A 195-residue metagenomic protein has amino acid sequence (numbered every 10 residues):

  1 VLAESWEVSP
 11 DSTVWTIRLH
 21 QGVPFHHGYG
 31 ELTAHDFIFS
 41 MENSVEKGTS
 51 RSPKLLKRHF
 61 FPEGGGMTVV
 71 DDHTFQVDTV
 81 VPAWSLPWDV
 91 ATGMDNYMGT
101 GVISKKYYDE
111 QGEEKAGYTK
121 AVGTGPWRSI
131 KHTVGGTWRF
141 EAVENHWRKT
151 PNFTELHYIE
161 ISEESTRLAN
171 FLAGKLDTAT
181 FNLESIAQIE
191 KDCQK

Functional and structural regions predicted by a protein language model:
V1-A3, P10-V14, P62, V70-T74 (+4 more regions): Extracytoplasmic
L2-R51, Q76-D78, Y158, R167-L172: Aromatic- and charge-enriched surface segment that lines or borders ligand/interaction sites
A3-S5, G64-M67, P126-S129, K195: A structural signal for short loop-to-beta-strand junctions that line the ligand-binding cleft of periplasmic/secreted
E7-D11, W15, H20, Y29-T33 (+6 more regions): Extracytoplasmic/periplasmic, Sec-exported soluble proteins
D11-V14, R18-Q21, D36, P53-Y107: Surface-exposed binding/hinge segments that line and control ligand-binding clefts or catalytic entry sites
G22-P24, S44, P82-S85, V134-G136 (+3 more regions): Solvent-exposed loop/turn segments at secondary-structure junctions within structured extracellular/periplasmic domains
A91-P151, E155, S165: Gly/Pro-rich hinge or "lid" segments in bacterial periplasmic/extracellular proteins
K115, V143-I189: Ligand-site clamp/hinge motif
